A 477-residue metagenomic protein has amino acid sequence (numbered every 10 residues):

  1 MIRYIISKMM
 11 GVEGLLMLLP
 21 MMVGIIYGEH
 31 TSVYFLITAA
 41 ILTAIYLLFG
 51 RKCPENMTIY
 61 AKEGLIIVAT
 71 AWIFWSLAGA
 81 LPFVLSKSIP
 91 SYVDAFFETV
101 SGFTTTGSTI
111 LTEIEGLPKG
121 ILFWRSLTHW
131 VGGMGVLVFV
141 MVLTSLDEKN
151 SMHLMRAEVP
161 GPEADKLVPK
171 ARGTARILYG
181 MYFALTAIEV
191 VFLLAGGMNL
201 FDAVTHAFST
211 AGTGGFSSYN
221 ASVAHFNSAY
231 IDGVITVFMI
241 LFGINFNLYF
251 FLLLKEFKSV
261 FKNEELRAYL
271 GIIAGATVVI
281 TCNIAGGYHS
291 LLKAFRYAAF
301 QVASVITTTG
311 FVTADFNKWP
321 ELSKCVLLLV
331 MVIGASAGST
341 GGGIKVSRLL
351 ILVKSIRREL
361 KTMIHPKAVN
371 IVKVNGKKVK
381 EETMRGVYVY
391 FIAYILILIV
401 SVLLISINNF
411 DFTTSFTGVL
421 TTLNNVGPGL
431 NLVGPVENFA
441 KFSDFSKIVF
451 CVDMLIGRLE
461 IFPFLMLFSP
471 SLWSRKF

Functional and structural regions predicted by a protein language model:
M1-F477: Membrane-proximal intracellular helices of multi-pass ion channels
